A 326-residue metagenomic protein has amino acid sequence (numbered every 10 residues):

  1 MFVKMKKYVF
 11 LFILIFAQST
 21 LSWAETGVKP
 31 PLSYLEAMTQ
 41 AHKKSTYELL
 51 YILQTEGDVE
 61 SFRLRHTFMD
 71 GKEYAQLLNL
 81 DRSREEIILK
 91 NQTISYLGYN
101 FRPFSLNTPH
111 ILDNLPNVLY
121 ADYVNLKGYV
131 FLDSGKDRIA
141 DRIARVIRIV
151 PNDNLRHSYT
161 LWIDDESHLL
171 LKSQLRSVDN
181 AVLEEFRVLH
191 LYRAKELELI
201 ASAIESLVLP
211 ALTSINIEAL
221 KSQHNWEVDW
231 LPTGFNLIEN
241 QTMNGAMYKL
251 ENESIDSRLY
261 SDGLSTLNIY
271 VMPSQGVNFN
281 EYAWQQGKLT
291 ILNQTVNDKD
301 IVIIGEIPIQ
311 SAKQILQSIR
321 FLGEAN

Functional and structural regions predicted by a protein language model:
F2, K6, T20-K72, K136 (+1 more regions): N-terminal leader/targeting segments and the immediate start of mature chains
L11-S19: Bacterial N-terminal signal peptides
W23-N100, L132-D137, I143, V150-N154 (+3 more regions): N-terminal mature ectodomain segment of secretory-pathway/periplasmic proteins
Y96-V118: Acidic/charged, solvent-exposed loop-and-adjacent secondary-structure segments enriched in E/D, K/R, S/T, and G/P
D122-D133: A short, amphipathic edge element
A140-S206: Gly/Pro-enriched, hydrophobic low-complexity segments that function as extracytoplasmic propeptides/linkers
A194-K221, N326: Short, gly/Ser/Thr-rich active-site loops of penicillin-recognizing serine hydrolases
V208-V296, Q310: Short, solvent-exposed recognition patches
